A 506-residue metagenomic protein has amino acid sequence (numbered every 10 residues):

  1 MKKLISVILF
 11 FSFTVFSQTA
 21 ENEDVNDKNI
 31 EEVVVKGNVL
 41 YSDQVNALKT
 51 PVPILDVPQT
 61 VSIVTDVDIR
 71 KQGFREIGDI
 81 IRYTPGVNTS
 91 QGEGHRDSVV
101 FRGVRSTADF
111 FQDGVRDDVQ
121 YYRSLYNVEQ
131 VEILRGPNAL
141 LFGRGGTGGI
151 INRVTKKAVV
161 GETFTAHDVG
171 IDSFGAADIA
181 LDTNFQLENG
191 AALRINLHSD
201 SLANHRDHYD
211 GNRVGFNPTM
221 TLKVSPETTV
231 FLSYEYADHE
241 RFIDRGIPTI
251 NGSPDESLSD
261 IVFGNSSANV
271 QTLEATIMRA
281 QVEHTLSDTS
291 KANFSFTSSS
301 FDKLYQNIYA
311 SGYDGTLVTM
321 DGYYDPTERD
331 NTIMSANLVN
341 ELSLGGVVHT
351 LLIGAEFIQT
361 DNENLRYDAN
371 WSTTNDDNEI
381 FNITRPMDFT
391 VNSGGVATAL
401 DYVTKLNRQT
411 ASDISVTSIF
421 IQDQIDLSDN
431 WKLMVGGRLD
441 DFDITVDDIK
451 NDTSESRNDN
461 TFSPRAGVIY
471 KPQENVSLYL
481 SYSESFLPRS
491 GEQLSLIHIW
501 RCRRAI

Functional and structural regions predicted by a protein language model:
K28-E162, S485: Acidic, small-polar-rich N-terminal luminal/periplasmic segments of exported/outer-membrane proteins
D97-V99, G149, T163-H167, A177-L181 (+5 more regions): Hydrophobic, lipid-facing positions within transmembrane beta-strands of outer-membrane proteins
Y126-E129, L140-P218, V224-T228, T276: Outer-membrane beta-barrel translocator/receptor signature
T165-V169, I195-L197, L232, F294-F296 (+4 more regions): Membrane-embedded beta-strand positions of outer-membrane beta-barrel proteins
V169-G175, S199-A203, V214, Y236-E240 (+5 more regions): Transmembrane beta-strands of outer-membrane beta-barrel pores
G190-L193, E227-V230, T289-A292, G346 (+2 more regions): Repeated loop/turn-to-beta-strand initiation elements of outer-membrane beta-barrel proteins
D200-N204, F216-T285, S298-R329, N375-R408 (+2 more regions): Acidic/polar loop-and-plug regions of large Gram-negative outer-membrane beta-barrel proteins
K223-S225, R329, V348-T350, E356-T360 (+2 more regions): Structural signature of Gram-negative outer-membrane beta-barrels, strongest in the C-terminal barrel of TonB-dependent
